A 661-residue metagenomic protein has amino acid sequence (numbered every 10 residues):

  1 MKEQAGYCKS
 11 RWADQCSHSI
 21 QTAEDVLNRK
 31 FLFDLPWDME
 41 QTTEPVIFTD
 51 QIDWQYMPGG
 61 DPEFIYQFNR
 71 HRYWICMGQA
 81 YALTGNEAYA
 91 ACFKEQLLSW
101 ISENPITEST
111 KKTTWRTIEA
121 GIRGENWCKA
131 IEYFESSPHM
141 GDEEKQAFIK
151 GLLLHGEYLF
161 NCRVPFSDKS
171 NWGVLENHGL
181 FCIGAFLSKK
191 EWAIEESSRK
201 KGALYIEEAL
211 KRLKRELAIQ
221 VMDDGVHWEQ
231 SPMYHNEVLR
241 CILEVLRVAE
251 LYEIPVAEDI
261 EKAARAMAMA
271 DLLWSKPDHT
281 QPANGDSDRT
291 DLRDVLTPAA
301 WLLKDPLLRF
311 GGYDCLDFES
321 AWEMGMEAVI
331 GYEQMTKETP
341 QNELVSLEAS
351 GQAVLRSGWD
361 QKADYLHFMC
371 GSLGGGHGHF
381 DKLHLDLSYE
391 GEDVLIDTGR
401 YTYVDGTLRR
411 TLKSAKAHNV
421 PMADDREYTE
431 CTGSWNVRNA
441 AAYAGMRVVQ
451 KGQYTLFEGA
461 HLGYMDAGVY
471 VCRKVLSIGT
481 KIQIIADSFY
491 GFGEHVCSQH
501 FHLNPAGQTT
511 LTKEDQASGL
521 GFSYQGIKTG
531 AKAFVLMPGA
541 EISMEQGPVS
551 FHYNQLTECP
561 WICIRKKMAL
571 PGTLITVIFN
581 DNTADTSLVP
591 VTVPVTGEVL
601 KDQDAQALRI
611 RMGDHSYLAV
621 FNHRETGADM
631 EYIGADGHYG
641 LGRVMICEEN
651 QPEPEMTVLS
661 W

Functional and structural regions predicted by a protein language model:
M1-P36: Extreme N-terminal leader/anchor segments
L35-Q55: Short alpha-helical hairpin
Q51, P58-R265: Aromatic-lined, polymer-binding surfaces characteristic of secreted/periplasmic polysaccharide-degrading enzymes
F68-R70, S350-Q352, K382-H384, D393 (+4 more regions): Extracellular structured ligand-interaction cores
S109-W115, L373-G375, L408: Catalytic micro-motifs at enzyme active sites that drive phosphoryl/nucleotidyl and oxygen chemistry
G121, D288, G311-C315, E319 (+1 more regions): CBM-like, beta-strand-rich accessory domains located in the C-terminal region of large, secreted polysaccharide-active
V226, M233-L395, M568-A569, L600-W661: Carbohydrate-active enzyme catalytic cores, enriched for enzymes that act on polyanionic acidic polysaccharides
I396-T398, D405: Cytochrome P450 core scaffold surrounding the K-helix E-X-X-R motif and the conserved "meander" helix-loop region
